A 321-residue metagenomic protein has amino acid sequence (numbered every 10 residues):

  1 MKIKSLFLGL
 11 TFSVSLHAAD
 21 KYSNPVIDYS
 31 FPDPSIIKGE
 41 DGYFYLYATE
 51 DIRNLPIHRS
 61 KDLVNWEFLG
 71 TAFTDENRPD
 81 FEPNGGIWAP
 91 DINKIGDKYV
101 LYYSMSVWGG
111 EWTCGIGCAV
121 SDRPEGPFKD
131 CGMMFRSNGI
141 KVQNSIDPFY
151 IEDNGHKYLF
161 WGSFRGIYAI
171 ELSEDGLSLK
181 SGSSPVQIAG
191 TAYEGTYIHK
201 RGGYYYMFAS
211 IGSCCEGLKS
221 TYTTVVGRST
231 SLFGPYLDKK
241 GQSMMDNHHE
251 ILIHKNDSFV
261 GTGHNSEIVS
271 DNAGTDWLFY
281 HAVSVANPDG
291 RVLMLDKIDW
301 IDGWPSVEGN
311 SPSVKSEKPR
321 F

Functional and structural regions predicted by a protein language model:
M1-K2, A18: Secreted/periplasmic carbohydrate-active enzymes, especially glycoside hydrolases
I3-V14: Sec-dependent N-terminal signal peptides
A18-F321: Carbohydrate-active catalytic/glycan-binding domains of CAZyme proteins, especially the secreted or lumenal ectodomains
